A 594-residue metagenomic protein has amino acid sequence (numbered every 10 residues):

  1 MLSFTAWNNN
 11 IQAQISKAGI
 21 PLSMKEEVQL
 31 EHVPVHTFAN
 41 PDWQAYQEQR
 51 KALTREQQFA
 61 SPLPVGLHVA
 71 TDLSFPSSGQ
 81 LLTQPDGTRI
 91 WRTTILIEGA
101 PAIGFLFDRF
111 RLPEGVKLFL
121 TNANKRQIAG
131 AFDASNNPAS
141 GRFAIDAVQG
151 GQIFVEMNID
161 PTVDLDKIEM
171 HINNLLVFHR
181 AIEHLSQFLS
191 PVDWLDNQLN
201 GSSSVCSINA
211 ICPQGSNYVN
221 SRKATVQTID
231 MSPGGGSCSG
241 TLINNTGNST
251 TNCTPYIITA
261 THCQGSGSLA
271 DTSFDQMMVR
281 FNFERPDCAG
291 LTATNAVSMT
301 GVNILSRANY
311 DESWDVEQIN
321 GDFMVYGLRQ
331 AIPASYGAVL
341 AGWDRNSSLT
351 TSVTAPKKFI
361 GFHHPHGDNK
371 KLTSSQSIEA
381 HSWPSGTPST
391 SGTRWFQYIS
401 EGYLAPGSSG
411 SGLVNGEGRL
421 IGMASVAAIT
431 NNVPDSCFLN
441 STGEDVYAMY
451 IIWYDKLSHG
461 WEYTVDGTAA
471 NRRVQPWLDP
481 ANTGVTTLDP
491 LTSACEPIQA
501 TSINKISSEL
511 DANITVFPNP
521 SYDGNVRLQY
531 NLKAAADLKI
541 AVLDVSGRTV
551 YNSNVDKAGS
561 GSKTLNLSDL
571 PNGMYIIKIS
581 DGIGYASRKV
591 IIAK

Functional and structural regions predicted by a protein language model:
N9-A13, I506-K594: C-terminal outer-membrane/trafficking sorting elements
I15-L96, R180-A181, L185-Q198, S204-V205 (+1 more regions): A short aromatic-anchored loop/beta-hairpin motif
P113-R126: Short, surface-exposed beta-strand/strand-loop-strand elements in extracellular ectodomains
R126-Q152, D160-V163: Beta-sandwich interaction modules
V148-Q397: Serine endopeptidase catalytic core focused on the charge-relay Asp
T241-L242, G247-P255, G402-S425: Catalytic nucleophile loop of clan PA
P255-I257, L269-S273, M278, N282-S306 (+3 more regions): C-terminal subregion of chymotrypsin/trypsin-like serine protease catalytic domains
K371, S382-P384, N471-F517, D523 (+1 more regions): Residue-level detector of functionally pivotal "anchor" positions at catalytic/ligand-binding pockets or at interdomain
